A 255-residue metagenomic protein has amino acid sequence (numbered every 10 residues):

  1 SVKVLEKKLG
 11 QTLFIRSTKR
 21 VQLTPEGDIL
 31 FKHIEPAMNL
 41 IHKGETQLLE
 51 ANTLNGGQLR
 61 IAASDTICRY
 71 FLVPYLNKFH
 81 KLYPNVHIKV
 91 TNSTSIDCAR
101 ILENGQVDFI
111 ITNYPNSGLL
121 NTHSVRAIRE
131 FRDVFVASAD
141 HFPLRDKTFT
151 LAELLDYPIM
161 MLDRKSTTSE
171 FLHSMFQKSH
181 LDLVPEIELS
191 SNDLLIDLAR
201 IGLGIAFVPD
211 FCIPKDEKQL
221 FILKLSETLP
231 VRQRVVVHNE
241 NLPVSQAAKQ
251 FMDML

Functional and structural regions predicted by a protein language model:
V4-L23: A short LG(V/I)-centered, amphipathic sequence patch enriched for acidic residue(s) preceding the LG motif
K8-L9, L30-N52: Alpha-helical linker/hinge and terminal dimerization helices associated with HTH transcriptional regulators
G56-L119, E188-L189: Central regulatory/effector-binding core of bacterial HTH transcription factors
F71, I222-L255: A late-sequence structural motif
T94-V107, N113, T167-L223: Hydrophobic hinge/microswitch elements
T122-I159: Flexible hinge/capping segments at coil-to-helix
S124-V134, D210, K218-Q233: Short beta-strand->loop
P143-R145, Y157-S179, V244-M252: Secondary-structure junction motif
